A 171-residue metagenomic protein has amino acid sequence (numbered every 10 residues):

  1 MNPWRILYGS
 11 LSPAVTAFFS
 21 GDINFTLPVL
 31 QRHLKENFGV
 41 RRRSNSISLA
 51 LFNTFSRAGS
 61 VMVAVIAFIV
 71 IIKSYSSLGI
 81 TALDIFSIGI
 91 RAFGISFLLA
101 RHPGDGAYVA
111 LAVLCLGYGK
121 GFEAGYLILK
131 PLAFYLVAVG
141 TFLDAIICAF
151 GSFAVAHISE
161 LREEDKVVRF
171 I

Functional and structural regions predicted by a protein language model:
N2-F18, R41-A50, E123-K130: The feature identifies polytopic integral membrane transport proteins across all domains of life
I6, S10, V29, H33 (+1 more regions): Membrane-spanning helices that line or support transport/gating and their immediate boundary helices in channels
Y8-T26, P131-T141, V155: Hydrophobic, small-residue-rich transmembrane alpha-helices and their short perimembrane loops in multi-pass membrane
A17-S96, R169: Helix-loop-helix junctions within the multi-pass membrane cores of secondary transporters/permeases
I66-I171: Transmembrane alpha-helical segments and their short flanking loops that form helix-hairpins/helix-helix interfaces
